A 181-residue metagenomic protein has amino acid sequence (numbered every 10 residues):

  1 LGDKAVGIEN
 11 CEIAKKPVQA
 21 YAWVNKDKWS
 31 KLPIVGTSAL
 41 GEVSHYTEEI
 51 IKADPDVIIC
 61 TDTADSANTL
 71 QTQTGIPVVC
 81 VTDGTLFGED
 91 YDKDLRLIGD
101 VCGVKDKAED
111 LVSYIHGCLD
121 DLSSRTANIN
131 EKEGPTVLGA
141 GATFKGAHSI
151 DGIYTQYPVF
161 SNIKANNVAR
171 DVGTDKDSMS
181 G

Functional and structural regions predicted by a protein language model:
L1-A53, V57, T63, V168: A short, structured surface patch at a secondary-structure boundary
H45-Y46, S66, M179-S180: Short acidic active-site motifs
T61-D62, T82: Glycine-rich, histidine-containing beta strand-loop boundary motifs that form or position
D65-S66, T155: Short alpha-helical
A67-A147, N166-S178: Extracytoplasmic substrate-binding proteins
I150: Extended ligand-binding clefts on enzyme/binding-domain cores
Q156-V168: Short helix-loop-beta junction
